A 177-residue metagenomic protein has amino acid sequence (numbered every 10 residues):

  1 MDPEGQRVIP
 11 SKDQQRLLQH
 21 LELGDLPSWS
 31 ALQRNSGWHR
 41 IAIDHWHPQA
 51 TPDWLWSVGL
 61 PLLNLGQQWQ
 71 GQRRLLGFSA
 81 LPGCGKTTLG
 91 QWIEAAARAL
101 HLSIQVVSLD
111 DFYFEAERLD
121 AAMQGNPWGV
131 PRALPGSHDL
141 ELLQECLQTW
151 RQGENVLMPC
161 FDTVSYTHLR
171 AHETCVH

Functional and structural regions predicted by a protein language model:
D2-D53: Charged, amphipathic alpha-helical linker segments immediately N-terminal to NTP-binding catalytic cores
G59-W69: Pre-Walker A adenine-sensing motif
F78: Hydrophobic anchor at the beta1->P-loop junction of P-loop NTPases
G83: Walker A (P-loop) phosphate-binding loop of P-loop NTPases
K86: Conserved lysine of the Walker
L89: Hydrophobic positions on the alpha1 helix immediately C-terminal to the Walker A/P-loop
Q105, F114-D162: Conserved nucleotide-sensing/catalytic segment adjacent to the nucleotide-binding pocket in NTP-handling enzymes
T167-T174: Conserved small/polar residues in nucleotide/adenosyl-binding loops
